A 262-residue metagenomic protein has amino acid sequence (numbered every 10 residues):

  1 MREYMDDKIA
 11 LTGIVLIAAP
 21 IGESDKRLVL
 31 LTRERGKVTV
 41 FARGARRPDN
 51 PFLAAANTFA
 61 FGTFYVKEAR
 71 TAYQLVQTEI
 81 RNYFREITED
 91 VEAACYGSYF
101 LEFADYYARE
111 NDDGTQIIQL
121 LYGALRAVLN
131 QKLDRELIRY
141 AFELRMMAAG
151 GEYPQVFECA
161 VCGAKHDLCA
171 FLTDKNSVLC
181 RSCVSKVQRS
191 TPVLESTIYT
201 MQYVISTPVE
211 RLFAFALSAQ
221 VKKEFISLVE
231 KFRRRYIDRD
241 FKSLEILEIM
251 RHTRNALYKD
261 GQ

Functional and structural regions predicted by a protein language model:
R2-R27, L31-Q262: Non-catalytic alpha-helical scaffolds and adjoining flexible linkers that form interface surfaces for assembly
